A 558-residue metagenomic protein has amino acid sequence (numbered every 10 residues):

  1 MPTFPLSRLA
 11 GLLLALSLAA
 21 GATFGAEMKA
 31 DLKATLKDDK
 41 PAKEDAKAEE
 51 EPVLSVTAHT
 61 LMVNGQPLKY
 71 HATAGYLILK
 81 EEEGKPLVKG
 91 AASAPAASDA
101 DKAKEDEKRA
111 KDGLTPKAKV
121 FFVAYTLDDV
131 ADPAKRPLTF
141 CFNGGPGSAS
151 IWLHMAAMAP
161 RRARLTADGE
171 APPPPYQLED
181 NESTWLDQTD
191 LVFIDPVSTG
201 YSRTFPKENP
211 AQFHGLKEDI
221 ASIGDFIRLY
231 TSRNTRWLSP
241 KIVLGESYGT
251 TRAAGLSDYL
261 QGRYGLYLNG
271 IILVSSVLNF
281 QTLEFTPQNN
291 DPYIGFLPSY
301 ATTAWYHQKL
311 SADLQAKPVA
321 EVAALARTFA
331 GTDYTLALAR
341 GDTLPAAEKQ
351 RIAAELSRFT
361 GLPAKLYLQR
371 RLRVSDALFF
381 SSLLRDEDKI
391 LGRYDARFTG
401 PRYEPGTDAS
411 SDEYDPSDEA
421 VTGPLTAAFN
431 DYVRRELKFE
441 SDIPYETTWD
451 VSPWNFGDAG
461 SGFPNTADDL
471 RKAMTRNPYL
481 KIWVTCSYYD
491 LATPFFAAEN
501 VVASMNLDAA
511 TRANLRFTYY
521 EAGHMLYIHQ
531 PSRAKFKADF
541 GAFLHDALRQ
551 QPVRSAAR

Functional and structural regions predicted by a protein language model:
A10-G21: Bacterial N-terminal signal peptides
E27-K43, G84-Q212, A503: N-terminal cap/lid subdomain of alpha/beta-hydrolase-fold enzymes
P160-R164, S257, Q261-T360: A catalytic-pocket lid/entrance helix-loop region that shapes and gates access to the active site across common
W185-T189, P196, F213-S232: Alpha/beta-hydrolase active-site loop
T235-Y248: Alpha/beta-hydrolase fold nucleophile elbow
G255-L256, Q369, R373, L480 (+1 more regions): Short alpha-helix in the alpha/beta-hydrolase fold that links the catalytic acid
A337-A492: Alpha/beta-hydrolase fold catalytic core
E521-S532: Catalytic histidine-centered segment of alpha/beta-hydrolase-like enzymes
